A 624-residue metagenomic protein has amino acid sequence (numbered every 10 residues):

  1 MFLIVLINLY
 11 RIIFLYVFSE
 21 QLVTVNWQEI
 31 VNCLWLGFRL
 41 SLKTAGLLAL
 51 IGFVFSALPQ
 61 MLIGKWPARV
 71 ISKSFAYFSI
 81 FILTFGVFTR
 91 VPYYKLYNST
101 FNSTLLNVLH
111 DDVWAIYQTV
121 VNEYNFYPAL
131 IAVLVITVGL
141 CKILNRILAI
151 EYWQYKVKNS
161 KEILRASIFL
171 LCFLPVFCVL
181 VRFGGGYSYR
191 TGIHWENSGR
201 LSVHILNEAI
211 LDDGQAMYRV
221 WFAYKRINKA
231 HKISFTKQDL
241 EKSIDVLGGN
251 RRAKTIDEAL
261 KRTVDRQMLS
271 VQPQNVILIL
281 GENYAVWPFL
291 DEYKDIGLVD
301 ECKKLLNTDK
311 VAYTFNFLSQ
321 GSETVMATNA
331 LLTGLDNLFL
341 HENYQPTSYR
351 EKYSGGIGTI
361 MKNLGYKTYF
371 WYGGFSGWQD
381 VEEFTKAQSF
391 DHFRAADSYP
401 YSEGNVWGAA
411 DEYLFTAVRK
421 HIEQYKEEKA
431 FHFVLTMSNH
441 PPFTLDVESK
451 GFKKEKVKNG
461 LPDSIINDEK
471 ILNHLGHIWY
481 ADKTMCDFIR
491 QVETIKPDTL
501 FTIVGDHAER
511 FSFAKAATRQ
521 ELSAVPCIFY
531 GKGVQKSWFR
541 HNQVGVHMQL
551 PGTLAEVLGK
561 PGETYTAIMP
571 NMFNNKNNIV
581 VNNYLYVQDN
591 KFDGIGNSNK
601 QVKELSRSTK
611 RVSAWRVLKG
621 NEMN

Functional and structural regions predicted by a protein language model:
M1-A230: Transmembrane and membrane-interface helices of multi-pass, inner-membrane envelope-modifying transferases
L22-E29, S99-S103, A115, V120-F126 (+8 more regions): General structural signal for secondary-structure boundaries
Q28-E29, R69, D111-A115, H204 (+10 more regions): Generic alpha-helical secondary structure signal
P67, K229-D239, Y344-Y349, A567-M569: Short alpha-helical "patches" and their helix-cap loops
F78, Q118, W153-K156, K225 (+7 more regions): Compositionally biased, intrinsically disordered low-complexity regions enriched in proline and serine
L109, I233-L240, S598-R607: Intrinsic-disorder-associated interaction segments
S202-Q215, R219-V264, Q272, N307-T308 (+1 more regions): The feature marks either
G248-N624: Solvent-exposed soluble domains appended to multi-pass membrane proteins
